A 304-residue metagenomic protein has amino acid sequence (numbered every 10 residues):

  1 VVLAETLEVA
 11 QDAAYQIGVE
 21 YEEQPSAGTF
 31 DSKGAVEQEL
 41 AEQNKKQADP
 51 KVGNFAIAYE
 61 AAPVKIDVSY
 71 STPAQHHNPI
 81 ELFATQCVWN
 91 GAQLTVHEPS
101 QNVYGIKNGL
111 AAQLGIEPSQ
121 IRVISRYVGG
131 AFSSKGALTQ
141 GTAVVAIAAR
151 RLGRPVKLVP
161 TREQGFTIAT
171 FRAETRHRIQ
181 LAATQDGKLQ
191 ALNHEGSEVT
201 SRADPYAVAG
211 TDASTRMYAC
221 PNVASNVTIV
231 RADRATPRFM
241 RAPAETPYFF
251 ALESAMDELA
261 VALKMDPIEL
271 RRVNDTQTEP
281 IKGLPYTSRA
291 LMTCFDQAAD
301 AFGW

Functional and structural regions predicted by a protein language model:
V1-W304: Structural alpha/beta core scaffold segments of enzyme domains
